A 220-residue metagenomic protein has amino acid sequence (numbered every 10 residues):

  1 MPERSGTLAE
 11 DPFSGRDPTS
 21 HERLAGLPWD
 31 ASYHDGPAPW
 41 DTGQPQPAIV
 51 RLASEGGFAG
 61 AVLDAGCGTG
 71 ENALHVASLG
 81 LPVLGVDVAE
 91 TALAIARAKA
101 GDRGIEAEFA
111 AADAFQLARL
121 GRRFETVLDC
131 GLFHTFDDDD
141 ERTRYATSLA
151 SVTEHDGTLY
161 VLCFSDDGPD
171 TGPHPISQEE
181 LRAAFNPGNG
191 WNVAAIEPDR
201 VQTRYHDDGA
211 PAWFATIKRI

Functional and structural regions predicted by a protein language model:
P2-L63, T69-R122, F136-S148, V152 (+1 more regions): Class I (Rossmann-like) S-adenosyl-L-methionine-dependent methyltransferase catalytic domain, capturing the SAM-binding
E125: Conserved acidic residues
L128: A conserved beta-strand element that flanks and buttresses the S-adenosyl-L-methionine
G131-T135: Short catalytic micro-motifs in class I SAM-dependent methyltransferases
